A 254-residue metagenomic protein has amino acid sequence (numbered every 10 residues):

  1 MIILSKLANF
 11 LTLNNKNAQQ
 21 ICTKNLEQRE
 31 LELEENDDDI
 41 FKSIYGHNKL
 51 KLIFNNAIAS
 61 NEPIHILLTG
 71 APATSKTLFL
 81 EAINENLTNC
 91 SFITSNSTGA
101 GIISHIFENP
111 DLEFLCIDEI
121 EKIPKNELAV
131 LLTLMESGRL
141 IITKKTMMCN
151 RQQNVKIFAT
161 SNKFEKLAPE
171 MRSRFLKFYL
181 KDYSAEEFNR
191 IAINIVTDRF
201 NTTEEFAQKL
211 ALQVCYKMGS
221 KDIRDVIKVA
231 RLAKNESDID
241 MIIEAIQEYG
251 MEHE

Functional and structural regions predicted by a protein language model:
L4-F41: Conserved ASCE P-loop NTPase core motifs with emphasis on AAA+ ATPases
R29-H65: Pre-Walker A (pre-P-loop) alpha-helix and adjacent loop at the N terminus of AAA/AAA+ ATPase modules, a conserved
I58-I93, F107: Walker A/P-loop
P72, N109-D111, I142-T160: AAA+/SF3 P-loop NTPase mechanochemical coupling elements
K76-A82, D111-G138, F164-R174: Conserved AAA+/SF3 P-loop NTPase catalytic/coupling segment centered on the Walker-B
N89-F114: Short glycine-rich substrate-engagement loop in P-loop NTPases that contacts/grips substrate
L167-N201: Conserved AAA+ ATPase core "coupling" helix
N201-M251: Conserved AAA+ ATPase small/helical "lid" subdomain
